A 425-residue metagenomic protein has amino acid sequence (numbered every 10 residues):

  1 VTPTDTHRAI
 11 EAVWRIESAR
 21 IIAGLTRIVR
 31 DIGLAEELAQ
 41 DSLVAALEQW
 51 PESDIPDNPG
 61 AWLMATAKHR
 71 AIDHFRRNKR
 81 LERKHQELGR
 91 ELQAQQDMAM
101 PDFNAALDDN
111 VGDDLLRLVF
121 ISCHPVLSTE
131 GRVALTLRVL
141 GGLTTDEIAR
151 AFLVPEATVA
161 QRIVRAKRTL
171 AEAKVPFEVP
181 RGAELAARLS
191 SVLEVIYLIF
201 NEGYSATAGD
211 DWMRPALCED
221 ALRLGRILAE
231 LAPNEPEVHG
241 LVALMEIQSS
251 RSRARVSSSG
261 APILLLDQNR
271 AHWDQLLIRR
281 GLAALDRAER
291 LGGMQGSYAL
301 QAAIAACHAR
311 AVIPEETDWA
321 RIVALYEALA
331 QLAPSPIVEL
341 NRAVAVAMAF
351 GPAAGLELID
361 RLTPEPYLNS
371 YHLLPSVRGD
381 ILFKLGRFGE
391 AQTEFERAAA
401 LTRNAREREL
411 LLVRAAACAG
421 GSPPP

Functional and structural regions predicted by a protein language model:
T2-A23, G33-E36, A186-E194, L198: A short, charge-rich alpha-helical start-of-domain segment used by transcription regulators
V13-I32, A45-Q49, F120-H124, S205-A208 (+1 more regions): Amphipathic, Lys/Arg- and hydrophobic-enriched alpha-helical face
L25, A35-A46, T66-A67, A166 (+1 more regions): Short, small-hydrophobic-rich alpha-helical interface motif
L43-V44, D57-Q86, K167: Σ70-family region 2.3-2.4 aromatic/basic alpha-helix that recognizes the −10 promoter and nucleates DNA melting
N78, Q86-E130, R138-E147, V154-E327: Amphipathic helix-loop-helix modules that constitute alpha-helical solenoid scaffolds
L241, M245-Q248, Q301, A305 (+4 more regions): "A position-specific structural signal for the A-helix of alpha-solenoid helical repeats
S249, I313-E316, A349-F350, L385 (+1 more regions): Structural motif corresponding to the intra-repeat A-B loop/turn of tetratricopeptide repeats
